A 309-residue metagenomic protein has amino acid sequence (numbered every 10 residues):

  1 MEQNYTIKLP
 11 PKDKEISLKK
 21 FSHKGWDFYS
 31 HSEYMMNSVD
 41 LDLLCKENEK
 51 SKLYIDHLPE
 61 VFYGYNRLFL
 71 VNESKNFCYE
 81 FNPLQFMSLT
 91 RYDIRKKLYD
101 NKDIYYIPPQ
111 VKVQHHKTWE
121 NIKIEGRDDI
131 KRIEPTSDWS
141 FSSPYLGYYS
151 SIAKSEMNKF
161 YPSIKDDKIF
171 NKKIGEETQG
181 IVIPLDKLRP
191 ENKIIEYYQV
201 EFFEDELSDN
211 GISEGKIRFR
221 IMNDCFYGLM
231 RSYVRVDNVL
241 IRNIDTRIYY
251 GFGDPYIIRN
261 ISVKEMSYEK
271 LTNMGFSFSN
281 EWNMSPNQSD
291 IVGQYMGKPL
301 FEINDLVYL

Functional and structural regions predicted by a protein language model:
E2-Y54, L58-P59, F160-L229: Negatively charged, low-complexity tracts enriched in Asp/Glu with abundant Ser/Thr
Q3, D27, S32, V61 (+5 more regions): Intrinsically disordered, low-complexity segments enriched in small/polar residues
C45-M157, L207-I217, I221-M284: Acidic, low-complexity, intrinsically disordered interaction modules
E206-L207, M284-L309: WW-domain-binding short linear motifs
